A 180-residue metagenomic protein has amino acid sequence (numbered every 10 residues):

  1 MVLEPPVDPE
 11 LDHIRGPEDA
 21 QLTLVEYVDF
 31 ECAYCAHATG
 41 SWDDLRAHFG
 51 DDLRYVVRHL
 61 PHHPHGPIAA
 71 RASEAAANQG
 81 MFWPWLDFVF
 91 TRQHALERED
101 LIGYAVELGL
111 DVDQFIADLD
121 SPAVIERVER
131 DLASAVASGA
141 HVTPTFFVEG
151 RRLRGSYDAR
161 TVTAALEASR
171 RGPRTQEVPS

Functional and structural regions predicted by a protein language model:
M1-V7, P179: Periplasmic c-type cytochrome electron-transfer domains
P5, D12-H13, F88, A117 (+1 more regions): Flexible, active-site-adjacent loop/turn segments at secondary-structure boundaries
P5-L22, A47: A short beta-strand-turn-helix
D8, R98, E129-D131: Structural motif corresponding to alpha-helix initiation and N-cap regions
H13-R15, L96, L153: Short clusters of hydrophobic/aromatic residues that line enzyme substrate/ligand-binding pockets
P17, E26, G155: Conserved strand-loop elements at the edges of beta-sheets that form or border functional pockets
A20-V106, D111, I116, E177-S180: Structural alpha/beta surface segment adjacent to cysteine/selenocysteine redox centers across thiol/disulfide enzymes
Y34-R46, G103-S180: C-terminal cap of thioredoxin/glutaredoxin-like
